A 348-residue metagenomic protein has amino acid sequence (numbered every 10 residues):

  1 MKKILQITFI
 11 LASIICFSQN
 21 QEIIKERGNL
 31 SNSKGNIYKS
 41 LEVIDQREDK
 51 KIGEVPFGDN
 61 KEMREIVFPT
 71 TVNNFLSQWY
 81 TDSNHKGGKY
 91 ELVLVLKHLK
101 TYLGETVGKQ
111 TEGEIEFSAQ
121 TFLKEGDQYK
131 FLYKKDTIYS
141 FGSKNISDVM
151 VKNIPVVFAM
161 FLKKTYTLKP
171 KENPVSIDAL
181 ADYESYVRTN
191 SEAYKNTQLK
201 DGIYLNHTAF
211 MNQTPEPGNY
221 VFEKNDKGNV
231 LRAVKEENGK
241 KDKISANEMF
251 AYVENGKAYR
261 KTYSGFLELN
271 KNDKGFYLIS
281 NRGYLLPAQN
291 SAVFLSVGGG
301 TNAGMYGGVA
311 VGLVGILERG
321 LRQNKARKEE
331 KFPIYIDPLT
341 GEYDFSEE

Functional and structural regions predicted by a protein language model:
M1-E26: Bacterial Sec-dependent N-terminal signal peptides
Q6, I10, T81, H85 (+2 more regions): Generic surface-pattern signal
F9-S13, N32, K51, Y102-V107: Residues in flexible loops and secondary-structure boundaries
S13-I15, N73, E116: A generic alpha-helix preference that emphasizes hydrophobic side chains
S18-S77, N84-Y90, K109, Q128 (+2 more regions): A structural "domain/chain start" motif
T70, N74, Q78, D82 (+2 more regions): Charged/polar, solvent-exposed surface patches and flexible loops
S77-E116: A short, hydrophobic beta-strand-centered structural micro-motif
E105-D182: Long, acidic/polar, low-complexity amphipathic helices and coiled-coil-like
